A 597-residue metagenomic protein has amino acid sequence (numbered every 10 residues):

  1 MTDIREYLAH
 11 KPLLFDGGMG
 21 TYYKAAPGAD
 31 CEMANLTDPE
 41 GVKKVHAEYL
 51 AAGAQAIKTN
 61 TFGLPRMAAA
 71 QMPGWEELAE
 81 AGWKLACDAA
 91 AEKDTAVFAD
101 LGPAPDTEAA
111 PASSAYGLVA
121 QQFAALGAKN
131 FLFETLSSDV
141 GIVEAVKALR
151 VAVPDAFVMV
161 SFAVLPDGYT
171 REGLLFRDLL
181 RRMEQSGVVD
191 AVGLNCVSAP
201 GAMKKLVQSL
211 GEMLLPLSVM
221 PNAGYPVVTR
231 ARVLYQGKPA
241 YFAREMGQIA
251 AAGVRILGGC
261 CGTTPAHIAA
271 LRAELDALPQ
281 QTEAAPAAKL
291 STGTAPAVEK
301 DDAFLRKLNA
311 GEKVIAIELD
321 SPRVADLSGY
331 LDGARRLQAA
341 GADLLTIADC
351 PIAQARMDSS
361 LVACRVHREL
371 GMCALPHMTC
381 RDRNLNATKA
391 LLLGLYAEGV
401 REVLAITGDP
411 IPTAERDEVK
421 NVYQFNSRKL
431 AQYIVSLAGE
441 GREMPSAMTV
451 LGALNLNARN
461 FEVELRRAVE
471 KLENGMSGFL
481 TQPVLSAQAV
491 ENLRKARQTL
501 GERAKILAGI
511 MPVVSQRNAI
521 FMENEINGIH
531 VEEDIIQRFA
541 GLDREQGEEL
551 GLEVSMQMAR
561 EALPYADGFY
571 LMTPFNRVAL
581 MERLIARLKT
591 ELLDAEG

Functional and structural regions predicted by a protein language model:
M1-G597: Domain-level signal for soluble alpha/beta catalytic cores
